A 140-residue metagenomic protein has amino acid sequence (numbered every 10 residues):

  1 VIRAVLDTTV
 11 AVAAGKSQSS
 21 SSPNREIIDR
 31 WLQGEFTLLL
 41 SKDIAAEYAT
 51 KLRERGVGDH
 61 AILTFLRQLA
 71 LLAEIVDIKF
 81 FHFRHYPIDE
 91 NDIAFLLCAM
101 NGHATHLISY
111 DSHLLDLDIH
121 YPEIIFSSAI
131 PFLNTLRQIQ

Functional and structural regions predicted by a protein language model:
V1-L40: Short, well-structured N-terminal submotif of metal-dependent ribonuclease cores
T8, K42, Y110-S112: Short secondary-structure boundary segments
A11-V12, A46-E47, L114-D116: Short, active-site-adjacent cap segments at secondary-structure transitions
A13-G15, K51, L117, T135-L136: Residues that scaffold the ATP/ADP-binding catalytic core of kinase and kinase-like folds
D29-F83: PIN-domain endoribonuclease scaffold, especially VapC-family toxins
G34-L38, G102-T105, E123-I124: Short active-site oxyanion
A73-L107, S112, D116: Active-site neighborhoods of divalent-metal-dependent phosphate/nucleic-acid chemistry enzymes
Y86, T105, S112-Q140: Acidic, PIN/NYN-like endoribonuclease modules and their adjacent C-terminal/linker elements
